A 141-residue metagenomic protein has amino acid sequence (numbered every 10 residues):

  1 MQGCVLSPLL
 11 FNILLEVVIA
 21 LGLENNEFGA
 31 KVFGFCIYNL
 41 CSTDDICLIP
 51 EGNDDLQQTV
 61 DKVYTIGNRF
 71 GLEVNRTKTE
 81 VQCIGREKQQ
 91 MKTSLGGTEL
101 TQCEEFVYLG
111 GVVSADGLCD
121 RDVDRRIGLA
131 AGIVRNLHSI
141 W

Functional and structural regions predicted by a protein language model:
M1-W141: Nucleotidyl polymerases of mobile genetic elements and RNA viruses
